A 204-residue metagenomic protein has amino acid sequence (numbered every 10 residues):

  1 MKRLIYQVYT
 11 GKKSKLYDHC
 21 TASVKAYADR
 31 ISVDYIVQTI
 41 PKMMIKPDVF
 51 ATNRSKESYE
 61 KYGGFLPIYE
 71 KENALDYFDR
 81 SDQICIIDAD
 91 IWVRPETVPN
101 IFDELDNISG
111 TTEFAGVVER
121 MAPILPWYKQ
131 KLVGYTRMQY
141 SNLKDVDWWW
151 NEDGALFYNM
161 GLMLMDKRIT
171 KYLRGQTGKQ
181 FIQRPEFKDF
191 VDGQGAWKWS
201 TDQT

Functional and structural regions predicted by a protein language model:
M1-E60, L66-E70, D79-R80: N-terminal anchoring/stem segment of glycosyltransferases
T10-K12, K42-M44, I91-W92, R120-P123 (+2 more regions): Short, solvent-exposed loop/turn segments at secondary-structure junctions
Y35, F78, D166-T170: Short loop segments at secondary-structure junctions
Y35-Q38, C85-D88, V93, E113-V117 (+1 more regions): A structural signal for short, well-ordered beta-strand segments and their strand-loop junctions that often border
M44-G63, L125-W149: Charged, glycine/proline-rich intrinsically disordered loops and linkers
D48-I87, V93-D106, T112-E113, Y158: A conserved donor-nucleotide-binding helix/loop in the catalytic core of Leloir-type glycosyltransferases
V93-Y140: Conserved donor-nucleotide/metal-binding helix-loop-beta segment in metal-dependent transferases, i.e., the alpha-helix
V146-T204: Catalytic core and acceptor-binding pocket of nucleotide-sugar-dependent glycosyltransferases
